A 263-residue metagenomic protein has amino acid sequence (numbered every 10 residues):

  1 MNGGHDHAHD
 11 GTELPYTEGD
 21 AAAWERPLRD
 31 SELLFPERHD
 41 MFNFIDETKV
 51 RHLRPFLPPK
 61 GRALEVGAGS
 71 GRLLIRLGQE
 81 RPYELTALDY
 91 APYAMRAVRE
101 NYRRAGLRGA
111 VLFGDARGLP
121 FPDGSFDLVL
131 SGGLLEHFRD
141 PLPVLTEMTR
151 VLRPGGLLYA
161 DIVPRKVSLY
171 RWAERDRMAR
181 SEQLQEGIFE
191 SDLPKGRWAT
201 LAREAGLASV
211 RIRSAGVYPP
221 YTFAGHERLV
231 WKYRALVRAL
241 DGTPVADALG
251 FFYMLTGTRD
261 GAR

Functional and structural regions predicted by a protein language model:
N2-L57: Conserved class I S-adenosyl-L-methionine
K60-G69: Conserved class I S-adenosyl-L-methionine
S70-G118: Class I SAM-dependent methyltransferase SAM/SAH-binding core
L130: A conserved beta-strand element that flanks and buttresses the S-adenosyl-L-methionine
L142-P154: A short glycine-rich, Lys/Arg-flanked "PGG" loop and its adjoining helix->strand segment in the class I
L158-S181: Conserved class I S-adenosyl-L-methionine
A179-R197: Acceptor-substrate binding/catalytic loop of class I
A205-R234: Conserved catalytic loop of SAM-dependent methyltransferase domains
